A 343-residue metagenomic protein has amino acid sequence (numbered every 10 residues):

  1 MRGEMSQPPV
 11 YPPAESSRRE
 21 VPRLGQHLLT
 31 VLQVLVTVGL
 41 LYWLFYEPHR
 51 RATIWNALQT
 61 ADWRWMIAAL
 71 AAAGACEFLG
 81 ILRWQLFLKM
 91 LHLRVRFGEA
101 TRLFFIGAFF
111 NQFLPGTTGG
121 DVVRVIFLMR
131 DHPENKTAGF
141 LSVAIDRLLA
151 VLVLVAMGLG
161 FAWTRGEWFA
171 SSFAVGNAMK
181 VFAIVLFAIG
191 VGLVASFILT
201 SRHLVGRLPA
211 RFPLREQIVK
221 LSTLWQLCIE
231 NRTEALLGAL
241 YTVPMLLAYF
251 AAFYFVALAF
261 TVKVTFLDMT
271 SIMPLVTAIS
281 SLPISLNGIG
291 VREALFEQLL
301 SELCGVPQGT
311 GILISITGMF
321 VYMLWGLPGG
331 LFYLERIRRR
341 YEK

Functional and structural regions predicted by a protein language model:
R2-F105, T164-R165, F169-S281, V306 (+2 more regions): Predominantly cytoplasmic-facing regulatory/coupling regions of multi-pass membrane proteins
F78-R83, G116-R124, L267, S281-F296: Transmembrane helix boundary and interhelical junction motifs in multipass membrane proteins
K89-M90, G116, V125-P133, S301: Helix-loop junctions at the membrane interface of multi-pass solute transporters
G98-R102, G116, G120-D121, H132-D146 (+1 more regions): Membrane-interface alpha-helices at helix entry/exit sites of multi-pass transporters
I106, F110-L114, F140-W163, L313-G329: Membrane-embedded alpha-helical segments of transport systems, primarily multispan ion/solute transporters
F113, V123-F127, F140-V143, V153 (+2 more regions): Hydrophobic alpha-helical membrane segments of integral membrane proteins
V125-L141, I145, L154-M157, T164-S171: Alpha-helical transmembrane bundle and helix-membrane interface signal in multi-pass integral membrane proteins
I284-N287, A294-M319: Hydrophobic alpha-helical transmembrane segments in multi-pass integral membrane proteins
